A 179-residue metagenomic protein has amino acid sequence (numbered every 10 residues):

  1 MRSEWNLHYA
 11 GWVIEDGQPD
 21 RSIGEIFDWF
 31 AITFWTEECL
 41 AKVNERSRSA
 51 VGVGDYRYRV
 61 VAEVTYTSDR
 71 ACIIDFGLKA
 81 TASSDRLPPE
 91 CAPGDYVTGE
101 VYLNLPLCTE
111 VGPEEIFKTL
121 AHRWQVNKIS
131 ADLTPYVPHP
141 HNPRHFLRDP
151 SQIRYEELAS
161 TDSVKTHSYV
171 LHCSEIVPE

Functional and structural regions predicted by a protein language model:
R2-V13, D75-S83: Short, structured beta-strand/loop micro-motifs enriched in basic residues and often containing a Trp
G11-V13, W35, Y66, A80-A82 (+2 more regions): Beta-strand elements of well-folded, non-transmembrane domains
I14-D28, R86-E100: Short nucleic-acid-contacting surface segments enriched for D/E, G, S/T with interspersed K/R
F30-I32: N-terminal leader/targeting segments and the first structural element of proteins
F34-R46, L105-E115: Short, Lys/Arg- and Gly-enriched loop/turn segments at beta-strand edges
R48-C72, D95-L103, E114-S168: Structural detector for short beta-strands of small beta-barrel domains
R59, T65-R70, G77, T81-C91: Conserved ASCE P-loop ATPase motor domains encompassing nucleic-acid-directed helicases/translocases
V164-E179: Short, hydrophobic/proline-enriched secondary-structure or compact coil segments at domain edges
